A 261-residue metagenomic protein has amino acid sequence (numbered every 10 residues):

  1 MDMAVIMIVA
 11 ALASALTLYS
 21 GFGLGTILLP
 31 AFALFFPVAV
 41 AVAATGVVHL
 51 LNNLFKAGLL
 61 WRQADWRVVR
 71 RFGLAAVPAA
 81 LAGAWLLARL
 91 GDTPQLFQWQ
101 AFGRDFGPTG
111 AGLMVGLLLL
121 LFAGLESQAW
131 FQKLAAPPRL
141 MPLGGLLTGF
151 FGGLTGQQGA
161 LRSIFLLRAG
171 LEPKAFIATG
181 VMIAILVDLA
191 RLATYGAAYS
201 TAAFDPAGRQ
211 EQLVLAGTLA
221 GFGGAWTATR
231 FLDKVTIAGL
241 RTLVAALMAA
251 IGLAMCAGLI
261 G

Functional and structural regions predicted by a protein language model:
M1-S14, L18, L29-P30, L34-V38 (+4 more regions): Juxtamembrane transmembrane-helix boundary motif
S20-L28, L154-S163: Transmembrane helix boundary and interhelical junction motifs in multipass membrane proteins
G21, G25, N52-L59, G83 (+3 more regions): Alpha-helical transmembrane segments and their lipid-water interface positions in multi-pass membrane proteins
G23-L28, V40-A43, V47-N53: Short N-terminal amphipathic alpha-helix/helix-capping patch enriched in small hydrophobics with frequent Ser/Thr
V42-L50, G180-V187, M248: Transmembrane helix-bundle signature of multi-pass membrane transporters/permeases
G144-L161, V187: Active-site-proximal catalytic alpha-helix in oxidoreductases
I164-R168: Short amphipathic alpha-helical coupling elements at transmembrane boundaries
A175-Y195, E211-Q212: Hydrophobic alpha-helical transmembrane segments of multi-pass integral membrane proteins, especially transporters
